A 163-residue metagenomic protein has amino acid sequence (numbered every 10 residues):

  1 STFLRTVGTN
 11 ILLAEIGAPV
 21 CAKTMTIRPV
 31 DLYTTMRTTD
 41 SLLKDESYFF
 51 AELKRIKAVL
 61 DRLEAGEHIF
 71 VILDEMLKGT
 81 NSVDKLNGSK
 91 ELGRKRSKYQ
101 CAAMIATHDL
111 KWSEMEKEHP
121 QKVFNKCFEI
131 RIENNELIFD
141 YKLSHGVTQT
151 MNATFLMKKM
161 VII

Functional and structural regions predicted by a protein language model:
S1-I163: ATPase nucleotide-binding head domains, primarily ABC-like/P-loop NTPase cores
